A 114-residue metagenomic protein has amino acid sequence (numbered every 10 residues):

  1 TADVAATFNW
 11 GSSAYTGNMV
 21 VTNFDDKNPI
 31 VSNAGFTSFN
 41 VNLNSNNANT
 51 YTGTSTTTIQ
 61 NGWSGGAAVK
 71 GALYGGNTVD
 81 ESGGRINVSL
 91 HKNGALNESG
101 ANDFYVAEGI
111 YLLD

Functional and structural regions predicted by a protein language model:
T1-D114: Mature soluble binding/inhibitory domains
